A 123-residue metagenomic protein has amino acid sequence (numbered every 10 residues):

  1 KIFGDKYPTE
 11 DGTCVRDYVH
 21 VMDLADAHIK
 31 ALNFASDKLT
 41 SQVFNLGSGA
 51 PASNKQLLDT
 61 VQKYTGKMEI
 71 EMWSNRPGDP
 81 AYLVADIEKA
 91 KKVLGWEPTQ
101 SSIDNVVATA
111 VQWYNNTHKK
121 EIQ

Functional and structural regions predicted by a protein language model:
K1-Q123: C-terminal substrate-binding subdomain of Rossmann-fold SDR/epimerase-dehydratase oxidoreductases
